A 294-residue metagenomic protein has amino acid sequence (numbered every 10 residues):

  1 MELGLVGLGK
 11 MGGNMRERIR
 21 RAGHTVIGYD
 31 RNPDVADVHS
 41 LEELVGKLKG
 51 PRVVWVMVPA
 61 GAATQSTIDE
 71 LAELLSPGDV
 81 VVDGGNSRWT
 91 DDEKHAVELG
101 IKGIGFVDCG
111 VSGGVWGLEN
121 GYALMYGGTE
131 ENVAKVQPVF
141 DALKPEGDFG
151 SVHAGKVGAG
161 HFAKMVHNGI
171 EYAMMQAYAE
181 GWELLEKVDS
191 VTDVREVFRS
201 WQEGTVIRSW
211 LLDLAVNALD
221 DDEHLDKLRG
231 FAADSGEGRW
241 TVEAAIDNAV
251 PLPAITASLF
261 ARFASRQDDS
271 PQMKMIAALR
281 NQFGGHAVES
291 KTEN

Functional and structural regions predicted by a protein language model:
M1-R52, G78, V115-G117, N281: NAD(P)+-binding Rossmann beta1-loop-alpha1 motif at the extreme N-terminus of oxidoreductases
V6, Y29, M57, D83-G85 (+2 more regions): Structural motif
A22, K102, N248: Conserved dinucleotide-binding and phosphotransfer motif residues
V26, F106-V107, L252: Hydrophobic beta-strand scaffold residues
R31-K94, G100, L118-G128: Rossmann-like NAD(P)-binding element
T67-D69, R88-L185: Rossmann-fold dinucleotide-binding core
M125, K135, G158-H286: Helical "substrate-binding/catalytic lid" subdomain of Rossmann-like NAD(P)-dependent dehydrogenases/reductases
